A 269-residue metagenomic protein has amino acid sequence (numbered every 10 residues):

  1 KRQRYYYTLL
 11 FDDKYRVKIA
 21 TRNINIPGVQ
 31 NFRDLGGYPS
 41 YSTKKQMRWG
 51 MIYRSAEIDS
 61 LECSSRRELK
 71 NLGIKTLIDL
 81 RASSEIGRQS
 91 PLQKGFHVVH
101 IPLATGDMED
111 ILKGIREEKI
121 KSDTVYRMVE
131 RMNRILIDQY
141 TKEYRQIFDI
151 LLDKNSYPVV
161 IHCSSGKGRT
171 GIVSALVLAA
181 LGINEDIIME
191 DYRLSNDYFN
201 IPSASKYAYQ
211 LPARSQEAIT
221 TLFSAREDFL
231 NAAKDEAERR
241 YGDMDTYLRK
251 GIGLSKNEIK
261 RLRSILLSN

Functional and structural regions predicted by a protein language model:
K1-V160, V173-N269: Cys-dependent protein tyrosine phosphatase-like superfamily
S165, R169-T170: Ser/Thr-glycine-rich phosphate-binding loops at phosphate-binding pockets of nucleotides, nucleotide cofactors
